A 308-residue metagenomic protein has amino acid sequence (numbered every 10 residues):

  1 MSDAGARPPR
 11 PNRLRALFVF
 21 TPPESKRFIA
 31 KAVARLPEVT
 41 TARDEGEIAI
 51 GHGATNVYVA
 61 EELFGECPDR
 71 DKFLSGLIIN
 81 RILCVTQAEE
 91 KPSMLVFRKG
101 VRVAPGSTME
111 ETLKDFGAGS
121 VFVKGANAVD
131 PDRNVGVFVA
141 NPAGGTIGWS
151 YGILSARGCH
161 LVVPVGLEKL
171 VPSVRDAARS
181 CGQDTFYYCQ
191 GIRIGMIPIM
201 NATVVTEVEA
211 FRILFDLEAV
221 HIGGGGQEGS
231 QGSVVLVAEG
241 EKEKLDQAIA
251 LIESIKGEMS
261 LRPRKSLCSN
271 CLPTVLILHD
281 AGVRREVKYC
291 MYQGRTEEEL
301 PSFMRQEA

Functional and structural regions predicted by a protein language model:
M1-A6, A60-F64, S302-A308: Polar low-complexity intrinsically disordered regions
S2-R15, F20-R35, V39, K91-S260 (+3 more regions): Conserved phosphate- and dinucleotide-binding cores of soluble alpha/beta proteins, encompassing both enzyme active
A16-R98: N-terminal active-site beta-alpha-beta segment that forms phosphate/nucleotide-binding and substrate-recognition loops
K288, Y292-A308: Intein/HINT protein-splicing elements and their conserved insertion hotspots or analogous self-processing inserts
